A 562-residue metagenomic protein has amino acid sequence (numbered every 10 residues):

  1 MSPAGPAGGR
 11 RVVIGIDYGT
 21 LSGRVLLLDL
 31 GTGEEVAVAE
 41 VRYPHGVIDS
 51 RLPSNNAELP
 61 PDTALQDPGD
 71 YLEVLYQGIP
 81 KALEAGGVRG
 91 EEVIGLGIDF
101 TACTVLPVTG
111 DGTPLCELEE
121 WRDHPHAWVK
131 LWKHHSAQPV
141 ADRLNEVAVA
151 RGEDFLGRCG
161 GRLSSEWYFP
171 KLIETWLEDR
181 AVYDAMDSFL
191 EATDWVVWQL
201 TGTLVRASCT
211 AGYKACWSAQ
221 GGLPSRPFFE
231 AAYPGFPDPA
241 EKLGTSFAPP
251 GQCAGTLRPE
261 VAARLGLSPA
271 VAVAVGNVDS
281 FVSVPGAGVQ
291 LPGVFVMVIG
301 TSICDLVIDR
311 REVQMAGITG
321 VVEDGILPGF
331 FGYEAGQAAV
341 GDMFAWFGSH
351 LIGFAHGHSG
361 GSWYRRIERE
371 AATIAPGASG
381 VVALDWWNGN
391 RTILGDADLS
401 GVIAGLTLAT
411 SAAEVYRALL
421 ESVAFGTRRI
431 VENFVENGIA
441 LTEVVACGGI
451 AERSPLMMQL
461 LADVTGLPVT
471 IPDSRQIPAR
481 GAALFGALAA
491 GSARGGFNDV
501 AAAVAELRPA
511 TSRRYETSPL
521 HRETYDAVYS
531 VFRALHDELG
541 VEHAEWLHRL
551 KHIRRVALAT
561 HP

Functional and structural regions predicted by a protein language model:
S2-S50, I94-D142, A181, T203 (+5 more regions): Glycine/Thr-rich phosphate-binding loops that ligate phosphate moieties of nucleotide and other phosphorylated ligands
R51-N55, P60-G360: Glycine-rich phosphate-binding/catalytic subdomain of phosphoryl-transfer and nucleotide/sugar-phosphate-processing
